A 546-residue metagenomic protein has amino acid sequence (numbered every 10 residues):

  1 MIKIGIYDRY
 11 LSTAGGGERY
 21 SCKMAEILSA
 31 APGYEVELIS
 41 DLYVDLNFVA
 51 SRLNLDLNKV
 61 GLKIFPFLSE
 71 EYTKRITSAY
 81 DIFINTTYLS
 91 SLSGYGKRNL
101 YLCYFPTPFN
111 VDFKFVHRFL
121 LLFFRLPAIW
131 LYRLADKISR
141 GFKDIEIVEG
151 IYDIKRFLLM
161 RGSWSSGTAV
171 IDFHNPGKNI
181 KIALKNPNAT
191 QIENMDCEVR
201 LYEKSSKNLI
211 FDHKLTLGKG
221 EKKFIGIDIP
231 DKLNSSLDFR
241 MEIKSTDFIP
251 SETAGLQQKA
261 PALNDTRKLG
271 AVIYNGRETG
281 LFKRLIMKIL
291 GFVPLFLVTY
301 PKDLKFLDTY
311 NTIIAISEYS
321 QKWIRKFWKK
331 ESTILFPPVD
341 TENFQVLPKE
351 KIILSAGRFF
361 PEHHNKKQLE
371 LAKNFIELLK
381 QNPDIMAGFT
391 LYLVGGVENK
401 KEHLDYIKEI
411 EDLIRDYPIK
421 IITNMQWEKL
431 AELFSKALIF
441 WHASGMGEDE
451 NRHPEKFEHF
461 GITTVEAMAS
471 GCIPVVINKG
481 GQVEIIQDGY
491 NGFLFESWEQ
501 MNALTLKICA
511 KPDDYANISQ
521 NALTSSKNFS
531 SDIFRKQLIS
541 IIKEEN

Functional and structural regions predicted by a protein language model:
Y34-L92: Active-site donor-binding segments of glycosyltransferases and PAPS-dependent sulfotransferases
D41-V44, G388-K408: Glycosyltransferase donor-sugar binding loop
L55-L57, G395, L404-A431: Nucleotide-activated donor-binding/catalytic signature segment of Leloir-type glycosyltransferases, i.e., the conserved
F119-F142, F282-T312: Membrane-proximal helix-turn-helix segments that form the acceptor-binding/catalytic region of lipid-linked
I314, Q345-K366, A372-I376, L391-Y392: Conserved donor-binding/catalytic core segment of Leloir-type glycosyltransferases
S435-H459, C472: Acidic donor-binding loop of glycosyltransferase active sites
T464-A469, I473-V476: Short hydrophobic beta-strand element within catalytic cores of glycosyltransferases and related nucleotide-activated
Q487-E499, K507-P512: Conserved acidic donor-binding segment of nucleotide-sugar-dependent glycosyltransferases
